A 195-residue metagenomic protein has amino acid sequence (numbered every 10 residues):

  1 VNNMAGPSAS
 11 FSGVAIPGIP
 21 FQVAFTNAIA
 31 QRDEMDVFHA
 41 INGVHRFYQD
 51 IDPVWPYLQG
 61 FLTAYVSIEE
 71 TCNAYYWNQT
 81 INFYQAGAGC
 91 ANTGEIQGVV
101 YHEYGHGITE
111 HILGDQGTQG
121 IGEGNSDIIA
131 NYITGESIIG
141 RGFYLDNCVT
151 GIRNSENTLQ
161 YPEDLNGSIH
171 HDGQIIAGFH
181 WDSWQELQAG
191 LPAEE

Functional and structural regions predicted by a protein language model:
V1-D50, V54-L62, V66-A88, E110 (+1 more regions): Acidic/polar low-complexity interaction segments
I29-D36, N92, I121, S168 (+1 more regions): Catalytic cores of large soluble enzymes that bind and process phosphate-bearing ligands
M35, F83-V100, L113-G117: Short pre-active-site segment immediately N-terminal to the catalytic Zn-binding motif
D52-V66, D115-I121, S137-L145, L191-E195: Surface-exposed patches in mature extracellular/periplasmic domains of secreted proteins
G98-H111, E123-D127, N131: Active-site recognition of the HExxH zinc-binding catalytic motif
Q119-Y161: Post-HExxH zinc-binding segment in Zn-dependent metallohydrolases
I152-E195: Active-site-proximal alpha-helical
